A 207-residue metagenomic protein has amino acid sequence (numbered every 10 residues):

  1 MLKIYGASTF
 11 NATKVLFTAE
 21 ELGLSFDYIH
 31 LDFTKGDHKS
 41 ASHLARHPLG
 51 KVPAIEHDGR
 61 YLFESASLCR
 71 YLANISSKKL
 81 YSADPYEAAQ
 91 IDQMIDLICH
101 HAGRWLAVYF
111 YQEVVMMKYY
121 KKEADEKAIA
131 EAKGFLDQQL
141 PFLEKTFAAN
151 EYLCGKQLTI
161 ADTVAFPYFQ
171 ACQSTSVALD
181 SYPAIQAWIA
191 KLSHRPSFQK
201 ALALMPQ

Functional and structural regions predicted by a protein language model:
M1-A130, G134, E144: GST-like domain detector, emphasizing the conserved glutathione-binding G-site in the N-terminal thioredoxin-like
F33-T34, L158, A187, Q207: Positions that flank functional sites
A45, S82, A165, H194 (+1 more regions): Phosphate-coordinating loops and pocket residues in cytosolic domains that bind phosphorylated ligands
A73, Y168-F169, L202: Active-site-flanking alpha-helical
M94, I98-H194: GST-like fold's C-terminal all-alpha helical module
F198, L202-Q207: Terminal-tail/helix-coil boundary detector
